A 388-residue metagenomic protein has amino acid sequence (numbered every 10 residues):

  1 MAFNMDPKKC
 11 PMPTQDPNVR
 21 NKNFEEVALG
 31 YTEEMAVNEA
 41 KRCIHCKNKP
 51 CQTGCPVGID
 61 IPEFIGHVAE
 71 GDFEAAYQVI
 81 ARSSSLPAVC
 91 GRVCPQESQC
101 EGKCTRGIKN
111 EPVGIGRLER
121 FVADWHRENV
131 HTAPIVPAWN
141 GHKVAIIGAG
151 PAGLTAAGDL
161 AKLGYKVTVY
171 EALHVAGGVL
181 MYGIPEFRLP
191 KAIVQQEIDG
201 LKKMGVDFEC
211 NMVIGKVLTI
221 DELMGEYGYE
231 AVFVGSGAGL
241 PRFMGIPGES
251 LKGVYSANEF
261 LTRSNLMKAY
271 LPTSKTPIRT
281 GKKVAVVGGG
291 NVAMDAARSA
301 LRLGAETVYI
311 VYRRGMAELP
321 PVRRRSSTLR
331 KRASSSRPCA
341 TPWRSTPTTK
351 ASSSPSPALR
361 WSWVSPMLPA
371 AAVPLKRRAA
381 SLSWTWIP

Functional and structural regions predicted by a protein language model:
M1-K143, K191, V234-Y255, L261 (+6 more regions): Ferredoxin-type iron-sulfur electron-transfer modules and their immediate structural context
S85, G150-P151, V175, G290-V292: Residue-level detector of alpha-helix initiation sites
V122-A138, Q196-V213, P241-L303: Glycine-rich dinucleotide-binding loop and its adjacent helix/turn
H142-T168, A293-L301: N-terminal Rossmann-like FAD-binding beta1-loop-alpha1 element of flavoenzymes
Y165-M181, Y309-A317: Glycine-rich FAD pyrophosphate-binding loop
G183-R188: Short glycine-enriched, charge-decorated loop/helix-capping segments at active-site entrances that position
A192-F243, E259, N265-S274, R302-P388: A Rossmann-like FAD-binding core segment of flavoenzymes
